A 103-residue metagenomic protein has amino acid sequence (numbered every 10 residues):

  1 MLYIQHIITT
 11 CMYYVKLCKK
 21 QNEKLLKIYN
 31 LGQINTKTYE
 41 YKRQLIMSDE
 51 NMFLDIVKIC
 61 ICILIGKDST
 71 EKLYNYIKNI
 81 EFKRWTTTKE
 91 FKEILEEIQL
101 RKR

Functional and structural regions predicted by a protein language model:
M1-L2, M47, L100-R103: Short intrinsically disordered terminal tails
Y3-I7, C11-N22, E50: Short amphipathic alpha-helical heptad-repeat segments
M12, K19, E40, I61-I63: Secreted/luminal cysteine- and crosslink-motif detector
L25-M47: Flexible coil/linker segments and helix-coil junctions enriched in charged and small residues
K27-N30, N75, R103: Intrinsic disorder/low-complexity segments enriched in small, polar and charged residues
T38, L45-K83, T88: Acidic, low-complexity, intrinsically disordered interaction modules
I80, E97-R101: Short, leucine/isoleucine-rich alpha-helical interaction segments at C-terminal helix-coil junctions
